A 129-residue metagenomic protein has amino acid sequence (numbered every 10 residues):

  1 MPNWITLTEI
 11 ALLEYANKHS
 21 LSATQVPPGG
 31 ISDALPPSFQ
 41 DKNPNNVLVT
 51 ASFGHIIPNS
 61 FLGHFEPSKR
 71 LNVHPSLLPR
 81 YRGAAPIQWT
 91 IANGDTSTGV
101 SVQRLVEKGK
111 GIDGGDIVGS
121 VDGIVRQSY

Functional and structural regions predicted by a protein language model:
M1-K18: Glycine-rich phosphate-binding loop and adjoining beta1-alpha1-beta2 segment of Rossmann-like nucleotide-binding folds
T6-E9, G29-P36, A84: Structural motif corresponding to alpha-helix initiation and N-cap regions
S20-G30: Short acidic-hydrophobic, aromatic-tinged amphipathic segments that line or gate anion-handling sites
Q25-V26, T50-S52: Short beta-strand elements of ligand-binding domains
G30-P44, G63: Short amphipathic alpha-helix with an adjacent loop that forms part of the alpha/beta core around
A51-Y129: Donor/substrate-binding cores of folate-linked one-carbon enzymes
